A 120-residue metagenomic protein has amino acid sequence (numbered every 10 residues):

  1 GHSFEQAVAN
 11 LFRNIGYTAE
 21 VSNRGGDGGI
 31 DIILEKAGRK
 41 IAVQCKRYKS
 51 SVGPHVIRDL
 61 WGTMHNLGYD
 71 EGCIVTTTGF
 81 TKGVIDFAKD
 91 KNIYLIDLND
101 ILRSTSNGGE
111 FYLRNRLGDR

Functional and structural regions predicted by a protein language model:
G1-R120: Mixed-charge (Asp/Glu-Lys/Arg
